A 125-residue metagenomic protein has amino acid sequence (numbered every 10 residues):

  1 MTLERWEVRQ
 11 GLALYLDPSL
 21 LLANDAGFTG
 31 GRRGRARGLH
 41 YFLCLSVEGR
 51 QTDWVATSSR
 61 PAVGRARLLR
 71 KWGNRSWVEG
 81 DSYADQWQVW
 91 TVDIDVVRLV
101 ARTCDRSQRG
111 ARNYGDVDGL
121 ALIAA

Functional and structural regions predicted by a protein language model:
T2-E7: Short, surface-exposed secondary-structure edge patches
R9-L14: Loop/turn positions that initiate beta-strands
N24-S76: Compact nucleic-acid interaction/catalytic patches
L68-A125: C-terminal terminal-subdomain/extension
